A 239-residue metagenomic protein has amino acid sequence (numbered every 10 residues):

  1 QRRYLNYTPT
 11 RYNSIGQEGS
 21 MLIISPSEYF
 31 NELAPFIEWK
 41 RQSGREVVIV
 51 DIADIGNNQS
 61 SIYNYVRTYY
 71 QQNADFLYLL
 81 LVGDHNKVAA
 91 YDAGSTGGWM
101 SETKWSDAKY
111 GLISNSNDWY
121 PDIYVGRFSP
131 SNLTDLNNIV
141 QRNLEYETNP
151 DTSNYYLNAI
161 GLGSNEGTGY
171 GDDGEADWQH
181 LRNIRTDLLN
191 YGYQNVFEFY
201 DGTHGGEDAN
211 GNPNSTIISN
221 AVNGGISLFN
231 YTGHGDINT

Functional and structural regions predicted by a protein language model:
Q1-T239: Cysteine-dependent hydrolase recognition
